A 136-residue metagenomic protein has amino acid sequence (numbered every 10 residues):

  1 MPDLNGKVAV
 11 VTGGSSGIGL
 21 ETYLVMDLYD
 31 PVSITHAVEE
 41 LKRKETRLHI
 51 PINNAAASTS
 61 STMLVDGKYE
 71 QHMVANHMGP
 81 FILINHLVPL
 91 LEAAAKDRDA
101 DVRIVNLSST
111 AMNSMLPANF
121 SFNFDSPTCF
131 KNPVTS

Functional and structural regions predicted by a protein language model:
M1-S136: Rossmann-fold NAD(P)H-dependent dehydrogenase/reductase core
